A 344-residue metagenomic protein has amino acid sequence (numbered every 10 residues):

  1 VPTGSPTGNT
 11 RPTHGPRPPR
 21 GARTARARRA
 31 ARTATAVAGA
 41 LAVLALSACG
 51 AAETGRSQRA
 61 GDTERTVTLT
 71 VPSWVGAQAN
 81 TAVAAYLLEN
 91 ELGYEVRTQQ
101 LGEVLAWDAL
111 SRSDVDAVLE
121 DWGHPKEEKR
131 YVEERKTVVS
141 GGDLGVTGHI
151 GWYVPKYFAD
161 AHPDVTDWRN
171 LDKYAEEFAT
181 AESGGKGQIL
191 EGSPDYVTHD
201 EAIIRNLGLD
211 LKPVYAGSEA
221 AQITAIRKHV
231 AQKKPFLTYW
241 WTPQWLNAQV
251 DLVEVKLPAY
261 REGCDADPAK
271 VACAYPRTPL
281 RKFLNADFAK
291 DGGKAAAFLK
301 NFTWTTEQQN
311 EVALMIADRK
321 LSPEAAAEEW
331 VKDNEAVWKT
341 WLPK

Functional and structural regions predicted by a protein language model:
L44-A48: C-terminal motif of bacterial Sec signal peptides marking the signal peptidase cleavage site
G50-E53: Bacterial signal peptide processing site
D62-G76, Y94-Q99, K186-L190, L299: Short, well-ordered beta-strand elements
P72-V75, E95-A109, V214-A225: Short helix-initiation/N-cap motifs at beta->coil->alpha
T81, L101-K136, T224-A225, W245-V250: Pocket-flanking alpha-helical
A109, V115-L119, Q188-A266: Ligand-binding pocket segment of bilobal, Venus flytrap-like solute-binding proteins
T137-I189: A conserved helix-loop-strand patch within extracytoplasmic ligand-binding domains of the periplasmic binding
I150-A161, R277-D291, L314-M315: A bilobed periplasmic-binding-protein/Venus flytrap-type ligand-binding module shared by bacterial periplasmic
